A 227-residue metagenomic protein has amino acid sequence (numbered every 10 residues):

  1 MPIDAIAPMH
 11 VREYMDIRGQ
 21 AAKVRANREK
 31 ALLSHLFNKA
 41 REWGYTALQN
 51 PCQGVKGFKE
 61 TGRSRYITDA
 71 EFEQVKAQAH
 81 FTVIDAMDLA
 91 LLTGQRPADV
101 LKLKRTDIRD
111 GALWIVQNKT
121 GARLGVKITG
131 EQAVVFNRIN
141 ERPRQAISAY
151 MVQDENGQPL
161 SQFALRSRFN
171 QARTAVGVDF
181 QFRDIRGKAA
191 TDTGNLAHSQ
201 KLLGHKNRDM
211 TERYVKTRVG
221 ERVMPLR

Functional and structural regions predicted by a protein language model:
M1, G19-A22, Q78-T82, R109-A112 (+3 more regions): Short glycine/proline-enriched coil/turn segments at helix->beta-strand junctions
M1-V55, R96-A98, H198: N-terminal DNA-binding recognition helix of tyrosine site-specific recombinases/integrases
A7, R25-L33, T68, T82-V83 (+5 more regions): Hydrophobic (often cysteine-bearing) scaffold residues that line and stabilize catalytic clefts of nucleotide/cofactor
V24, E42, I84, D88 (+4 more regions): C-terminal catalytic core of tyrosine-transesterase DNA break-rejoin enzymes
A26-E29, E42, T46-P97, L101: Basic, Lys/Arg- and aromatic-enriched nucleic-acid-binding interface segment
Q53-K56, G62, A70-Q74, T93 (+2 more regions): Conserved tyrosine-mediated DNA breakage-rejoining catalytic core shared by Y-recombinases
D107-D110, N195-V215: Short, polar N-cap/turn motifs at the start of nucleic acid-interacting alpha helices
T129-V178: Active-site/catalytic core of tyrosine-dependent DNA strand-transfer enzymes
